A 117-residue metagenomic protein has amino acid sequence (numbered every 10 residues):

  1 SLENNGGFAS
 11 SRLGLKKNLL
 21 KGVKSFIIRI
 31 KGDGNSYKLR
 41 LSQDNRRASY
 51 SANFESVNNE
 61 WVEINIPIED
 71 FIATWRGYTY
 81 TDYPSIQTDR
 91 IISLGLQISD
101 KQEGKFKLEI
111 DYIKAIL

Functional and structural regions predicted by a protein language model:
S1-L117: Beta-rich carbohydrate-recognition modules and glycan-binding surfaces
